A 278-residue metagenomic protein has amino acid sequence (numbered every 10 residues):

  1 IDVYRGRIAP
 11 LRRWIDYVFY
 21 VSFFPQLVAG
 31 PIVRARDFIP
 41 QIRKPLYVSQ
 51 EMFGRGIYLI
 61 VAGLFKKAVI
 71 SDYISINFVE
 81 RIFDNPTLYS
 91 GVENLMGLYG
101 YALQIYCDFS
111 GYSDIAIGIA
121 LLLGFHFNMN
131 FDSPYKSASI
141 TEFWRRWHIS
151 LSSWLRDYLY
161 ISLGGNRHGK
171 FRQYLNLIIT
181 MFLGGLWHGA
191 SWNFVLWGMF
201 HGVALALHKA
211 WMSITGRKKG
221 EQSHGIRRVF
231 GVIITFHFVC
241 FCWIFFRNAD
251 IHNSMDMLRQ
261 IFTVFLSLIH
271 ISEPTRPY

Functional and structural regions predicted by a protein language model:
I1-I269, R276: Membrane-embedded transmembrane alpha-helical bundles that form the catalytic cores of multi-pass lipid-modifying
